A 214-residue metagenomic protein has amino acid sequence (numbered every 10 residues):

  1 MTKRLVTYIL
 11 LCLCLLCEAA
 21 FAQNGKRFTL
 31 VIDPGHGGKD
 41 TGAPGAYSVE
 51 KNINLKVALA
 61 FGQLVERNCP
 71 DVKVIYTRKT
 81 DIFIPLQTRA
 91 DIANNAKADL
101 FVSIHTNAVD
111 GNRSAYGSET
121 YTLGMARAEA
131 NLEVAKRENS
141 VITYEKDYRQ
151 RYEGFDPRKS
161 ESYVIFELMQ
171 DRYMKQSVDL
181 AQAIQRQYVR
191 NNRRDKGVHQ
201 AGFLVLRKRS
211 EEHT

Functional and structural regions predicted by a protein language model:
M1-I9: Bacterial N-terminal signal peptides that target proteins for export
Y8-E18: Bacterial N-terminal signal peptides
Q23-F155, Q170-Q182: Catalytic-core regions of hydrolytic enzymes
K146-P157, D179, Y188-K208: Short catalytic/ligand-gating loop segments at beta-alpha or beta-beta junctions within enzyme catalytic domains
S160: Exposed acidic/Ser/Thr-rich ligand/metal-binding surfaces
Y163-D171: Short glycine/proline- and acidic residue-enriched helix-loop micro-motifs that form flexible lids or anion-recognition
E212-T214: Conserved small/polar residues in nucleotide/adenosyl-binding loops
